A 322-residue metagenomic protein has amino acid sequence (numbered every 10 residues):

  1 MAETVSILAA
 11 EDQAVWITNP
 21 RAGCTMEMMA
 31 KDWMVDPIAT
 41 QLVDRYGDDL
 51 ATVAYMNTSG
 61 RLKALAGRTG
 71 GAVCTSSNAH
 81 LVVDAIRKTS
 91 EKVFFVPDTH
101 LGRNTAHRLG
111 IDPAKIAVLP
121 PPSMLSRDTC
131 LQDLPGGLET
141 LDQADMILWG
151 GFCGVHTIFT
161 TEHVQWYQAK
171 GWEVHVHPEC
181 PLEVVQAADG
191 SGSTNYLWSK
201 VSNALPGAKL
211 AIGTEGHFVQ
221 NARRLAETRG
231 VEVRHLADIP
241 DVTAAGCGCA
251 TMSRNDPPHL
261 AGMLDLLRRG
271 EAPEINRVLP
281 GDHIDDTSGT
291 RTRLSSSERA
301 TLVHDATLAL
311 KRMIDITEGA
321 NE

Functional and structural regions predicted by a protein language model:
M1-E322: The feature marks the mature, well-folded catalytic cores of soluble enzymes
